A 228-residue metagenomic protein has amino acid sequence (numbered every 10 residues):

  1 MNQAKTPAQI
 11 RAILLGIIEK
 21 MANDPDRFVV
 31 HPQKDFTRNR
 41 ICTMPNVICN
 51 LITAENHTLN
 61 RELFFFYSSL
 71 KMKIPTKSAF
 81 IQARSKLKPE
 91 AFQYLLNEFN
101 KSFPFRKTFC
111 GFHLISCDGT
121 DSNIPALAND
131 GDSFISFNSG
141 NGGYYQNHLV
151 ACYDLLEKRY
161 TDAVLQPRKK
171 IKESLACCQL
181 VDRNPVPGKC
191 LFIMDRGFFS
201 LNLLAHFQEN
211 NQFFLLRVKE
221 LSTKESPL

Functional and structural regions predicted by a protein language model:
M1-L228: Conserved, well-structured functional cores that handle cations and Mg-NTP chemistry
